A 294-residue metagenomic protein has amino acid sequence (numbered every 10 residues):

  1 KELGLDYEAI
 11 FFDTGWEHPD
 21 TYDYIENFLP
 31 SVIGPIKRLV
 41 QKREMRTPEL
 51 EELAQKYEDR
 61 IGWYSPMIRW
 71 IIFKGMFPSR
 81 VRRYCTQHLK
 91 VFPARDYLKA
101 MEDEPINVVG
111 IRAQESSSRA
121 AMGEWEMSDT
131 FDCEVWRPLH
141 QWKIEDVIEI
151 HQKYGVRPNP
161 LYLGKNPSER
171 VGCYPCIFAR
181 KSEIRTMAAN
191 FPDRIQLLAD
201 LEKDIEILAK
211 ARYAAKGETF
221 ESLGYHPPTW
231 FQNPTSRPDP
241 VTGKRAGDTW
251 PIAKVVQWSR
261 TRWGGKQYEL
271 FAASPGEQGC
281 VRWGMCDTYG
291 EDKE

Functional and structural regions predicted by a protein language model:
K1-E294: Nucleotide-activated chemistry modules centered on ATP-dependent adenylation/adenylyltransferase
